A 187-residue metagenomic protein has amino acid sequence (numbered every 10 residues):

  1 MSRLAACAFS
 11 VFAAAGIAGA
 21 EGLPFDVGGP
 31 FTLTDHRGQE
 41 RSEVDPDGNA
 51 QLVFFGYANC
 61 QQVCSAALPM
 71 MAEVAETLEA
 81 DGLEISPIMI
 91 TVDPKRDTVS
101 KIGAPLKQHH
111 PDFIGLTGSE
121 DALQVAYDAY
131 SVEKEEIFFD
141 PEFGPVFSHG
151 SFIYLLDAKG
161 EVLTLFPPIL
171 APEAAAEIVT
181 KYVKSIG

Functional and structural regions predicted by a protein language model:
A5-G16: Bacterial N-terminal signal peptides
A18-D45, P69: N-terminal "domain-start" segment that seeds a small globular fold
P24, Y57, Q61-A67, K95 (+4 more regions): Solvent-exposed, acidic/flexible segments
G28-G29, A50-Q51, G150-S151: Short loop/turn microsegments at loop-to-beta-strand junctions
V44-A66, M71: Short active-site neighborhood of thiol/selenol oxidoreductases, capturing the structured segment around
A66-A126: Structural microenvironment flanking redox-active thiols in thiol-disulfide oxidoreductases
A122-I178: Thiol/disulfide oxidoreductase modules built on the thioredoxin-like
I178-I186: C-terminal alpha-helix
